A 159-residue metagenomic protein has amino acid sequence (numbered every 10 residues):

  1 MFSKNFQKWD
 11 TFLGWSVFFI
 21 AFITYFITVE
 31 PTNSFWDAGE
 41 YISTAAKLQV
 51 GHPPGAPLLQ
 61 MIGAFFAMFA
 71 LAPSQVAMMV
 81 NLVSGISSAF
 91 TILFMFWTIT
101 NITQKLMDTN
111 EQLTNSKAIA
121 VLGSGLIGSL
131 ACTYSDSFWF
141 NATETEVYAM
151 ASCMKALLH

Functional and structural regions predicted by a protein language model:
M1-W9, T100-A120: Membrane-interfacial, low-structure loops and terminal tails that flank and connect transmembrane helices in multi-pass
F6-F35, C132-Y134: Transmembrane signal-anchor helices characteristic of membrane glycosylation enzymes that use polyprenol
F12, S16-I23, V83-I86, F90 (+3 more regions): Lipid-exposed faces of alpha-helical membrane segments in multi-pass integral membrane proteins
W15, L82-L113, A156-H159: Transmembrane-helix motifs of polytopic, lipid-linked glycan transferases
T24, V29, G63, A67 (+4 more regions): Membrane-water interface at transmembrane helix exits
F26-I27, P73-N81, D108-A118, G128-S152: Aromatic- and kink-enriched transmembrane "portal" helix at the membrane-lumen/periplasm boundary that abuts
V29-Y41, G51-G63, M78: Extracytoplasmic catalytic/substrate-binding loops of multi-pass membrane glycan-assembly enzymes
A46, F94-T98, Y134, F138 (+1 more regions): Specific aromatic-rich, kink-prone transmembrane helix
